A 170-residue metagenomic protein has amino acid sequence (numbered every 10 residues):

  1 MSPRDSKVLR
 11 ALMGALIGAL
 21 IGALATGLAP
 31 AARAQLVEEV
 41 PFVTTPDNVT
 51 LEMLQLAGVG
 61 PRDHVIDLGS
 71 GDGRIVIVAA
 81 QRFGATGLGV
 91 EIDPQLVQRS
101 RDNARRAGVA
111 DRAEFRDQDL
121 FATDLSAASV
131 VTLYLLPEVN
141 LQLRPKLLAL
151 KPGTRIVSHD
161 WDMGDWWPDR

Functional and structural regions predicted by a protein language model:
A11-G27: Bacterial N-terminal signal peptides
A31-D63: S-adenosyl-L-methionine
R62-G71: Conserved class I S-adenosyl-L-methionine
G73-I77: Glycine-rich SAM-binding Motif I of class I
T86-E91: Conserved SAM-binding motif I beta-strand of class I
P94-A127: S-adenosyl-L-methionine
S126-Q142: A short SAM/SAH-binding and catalytic strip from SAM-dependent methyltransferases
E138-R170: C-terminal substrate-binding/active-site "lid" region of AdoMet-derived donor-dependent transferases
